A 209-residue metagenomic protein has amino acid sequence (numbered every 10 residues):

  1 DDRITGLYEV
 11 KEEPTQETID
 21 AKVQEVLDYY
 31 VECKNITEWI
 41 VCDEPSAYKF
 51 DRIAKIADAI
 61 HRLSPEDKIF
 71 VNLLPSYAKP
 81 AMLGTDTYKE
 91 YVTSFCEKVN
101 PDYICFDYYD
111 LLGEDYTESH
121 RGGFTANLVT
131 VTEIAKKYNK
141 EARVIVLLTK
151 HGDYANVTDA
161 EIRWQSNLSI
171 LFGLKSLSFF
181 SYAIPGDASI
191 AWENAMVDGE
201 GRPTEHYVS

Functional and structural regions predicted by a protein language model:
D1-S209: Glycan-processing catalytic domains of CAZymes
